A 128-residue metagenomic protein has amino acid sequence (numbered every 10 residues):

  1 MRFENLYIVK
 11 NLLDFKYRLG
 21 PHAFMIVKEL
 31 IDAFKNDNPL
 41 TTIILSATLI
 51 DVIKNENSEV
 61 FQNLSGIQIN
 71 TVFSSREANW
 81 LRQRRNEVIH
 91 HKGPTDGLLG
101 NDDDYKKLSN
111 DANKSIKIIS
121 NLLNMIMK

Functional and structural regions predicted by a protein language model:
M1-S65, V72-W80: Amphipathic alpha-helical interface elements
A47, E59-V60, G66, T95-Y105: Flexible domain-boundary/linker segments
V72-K128: Charge-enriched, short contiguous segments at helix-coil
